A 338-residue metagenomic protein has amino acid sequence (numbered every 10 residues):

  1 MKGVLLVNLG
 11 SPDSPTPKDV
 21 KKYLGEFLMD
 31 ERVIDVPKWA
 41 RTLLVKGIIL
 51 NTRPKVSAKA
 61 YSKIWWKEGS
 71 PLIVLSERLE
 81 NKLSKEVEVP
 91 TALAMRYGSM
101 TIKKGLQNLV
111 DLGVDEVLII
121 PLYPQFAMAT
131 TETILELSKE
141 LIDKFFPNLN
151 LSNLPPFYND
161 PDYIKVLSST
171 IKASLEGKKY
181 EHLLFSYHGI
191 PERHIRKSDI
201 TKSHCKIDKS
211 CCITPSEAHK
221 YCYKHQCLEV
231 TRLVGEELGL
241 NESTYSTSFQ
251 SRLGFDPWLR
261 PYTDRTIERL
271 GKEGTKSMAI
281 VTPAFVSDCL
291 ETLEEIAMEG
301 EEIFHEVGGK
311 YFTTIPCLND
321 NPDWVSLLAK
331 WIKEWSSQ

Functional and structural regions predicted by a protein language model:
M1-Q338: Active-site-proximal alpha-helix that buttresses catalytic centers in soluble enzyme cores
